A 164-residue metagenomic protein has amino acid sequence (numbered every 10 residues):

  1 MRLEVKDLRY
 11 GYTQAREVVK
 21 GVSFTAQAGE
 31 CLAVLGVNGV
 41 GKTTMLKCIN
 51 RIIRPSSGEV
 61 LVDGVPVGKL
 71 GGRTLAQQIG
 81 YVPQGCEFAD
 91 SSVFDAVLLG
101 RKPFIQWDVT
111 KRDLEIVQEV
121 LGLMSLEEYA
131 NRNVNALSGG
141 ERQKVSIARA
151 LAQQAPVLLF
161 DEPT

Functional and structural regions predicted by a protein language model:
M1-V5, R9-G21, A28-A33, K69-G71: A short, flexible loop at the N-terminus of ABC-type nucleotide-binding domains that lies
L35-V37: The feature captures the beta-strand-to-loop junction immediately N-terminal to the Walker
N50: Helix-to-loop junction immediately C-terminal to a conserved catalytic motif
G58-P66, L75: Conserved ABC transporter NBD signature motif
K111-Y129, Q154: Conserved ABC ATPase "signature" region
N133-L137, E141: Conserved ABC ATPase signature
L158-E162: Catalytic Walker B motif of ABC-type/P-loop ATPase nucleotide-binding domains
